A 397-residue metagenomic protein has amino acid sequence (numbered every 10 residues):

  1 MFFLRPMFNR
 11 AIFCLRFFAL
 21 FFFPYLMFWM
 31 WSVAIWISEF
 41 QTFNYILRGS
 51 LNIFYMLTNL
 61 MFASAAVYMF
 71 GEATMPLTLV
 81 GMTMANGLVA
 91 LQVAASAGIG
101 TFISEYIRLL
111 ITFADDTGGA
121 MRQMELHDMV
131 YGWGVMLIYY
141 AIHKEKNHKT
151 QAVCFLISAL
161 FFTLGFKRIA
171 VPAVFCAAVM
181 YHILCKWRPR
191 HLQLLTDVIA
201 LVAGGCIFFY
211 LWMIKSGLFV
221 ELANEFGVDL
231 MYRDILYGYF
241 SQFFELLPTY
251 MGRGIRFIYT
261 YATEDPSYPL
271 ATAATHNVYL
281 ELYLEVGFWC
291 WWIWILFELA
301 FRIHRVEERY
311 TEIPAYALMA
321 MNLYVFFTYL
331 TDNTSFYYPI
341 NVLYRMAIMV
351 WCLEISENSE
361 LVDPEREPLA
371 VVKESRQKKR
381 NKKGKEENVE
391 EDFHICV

Functional and structural regions predicted by a protein language model:
M1-L222, A271-V372, N388: Hydrophobic transmembrane helix bundles of membrane-integrated enzymes that assemble and modify cell-envelope
K167, E245, T249, E387 (+1 more regions): Residue-level marker of intrinsically disordered, low-complexity segments enriched for small/polar residues
A223-V286, Y310: Long extracytoplasmic/lumenal interhelical loops at the membrane interface of multi-pass membrane proteins
R233-F240, P364-E374: Membrane-embedded, lumen/periplasm-facing catalytic core of multi-pass transferases that use lipid-linked donors
P368-V397: Long, low-complexity, intrinsically disordered cytosolic termini of multi-pass membrane proteins
